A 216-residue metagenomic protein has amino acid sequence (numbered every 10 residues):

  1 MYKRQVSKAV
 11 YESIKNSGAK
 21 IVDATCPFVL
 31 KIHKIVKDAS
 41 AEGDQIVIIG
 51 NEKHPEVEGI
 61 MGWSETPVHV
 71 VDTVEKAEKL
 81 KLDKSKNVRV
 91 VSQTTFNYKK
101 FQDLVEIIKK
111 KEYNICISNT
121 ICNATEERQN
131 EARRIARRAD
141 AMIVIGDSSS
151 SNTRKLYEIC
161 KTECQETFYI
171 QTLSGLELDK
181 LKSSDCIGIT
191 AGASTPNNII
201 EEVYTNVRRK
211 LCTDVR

Functional and structural regions predicted by a protein language model:
M1-Y2: Conserved small/polar residues in nucleotide/adenosyl-binding loops
K15-K20, E65-T66, V105-I115, E158-E166 (+1 more regions): Short helix-loop-beta junction
I21-V22, I35-A41, I46-V74, E78-L82: Internal gly/pro-rich beta-alpha loop/helix module that stabilizes soluble enzyme cofactors or their anionic handles
H69-E75, T94-F101, T120-N130, S148-S149 (+1 more regions): A general structural motif
E75-K84, G175-S183: Short amphipathic alpha-helix with an adjacent loop that forms part of the alpha/beta core around
E78-K111, A132-I135, V144-I145: Internal active-site segments that recognize and position negatively charged phosphoryl groups and nucleotide moieties
I107-A141, G146-D147, R154-Y169: Active-site rim loops that border cofactor/substrate pockets in soluble metabolic enzymes
A141-S151, K155-E163, T167-R216: C-terminal functional extensions of proteins
